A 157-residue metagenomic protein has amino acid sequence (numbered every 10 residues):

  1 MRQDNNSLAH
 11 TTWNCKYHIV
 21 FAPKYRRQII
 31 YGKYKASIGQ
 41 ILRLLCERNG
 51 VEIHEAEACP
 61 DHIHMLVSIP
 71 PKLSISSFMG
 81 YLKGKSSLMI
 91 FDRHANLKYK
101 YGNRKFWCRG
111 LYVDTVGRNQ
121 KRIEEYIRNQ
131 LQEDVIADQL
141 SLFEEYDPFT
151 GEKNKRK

Functional and structural regions predicted by a protein language model:
M1-K157: Basic nucleic-acid-binding interfaces
